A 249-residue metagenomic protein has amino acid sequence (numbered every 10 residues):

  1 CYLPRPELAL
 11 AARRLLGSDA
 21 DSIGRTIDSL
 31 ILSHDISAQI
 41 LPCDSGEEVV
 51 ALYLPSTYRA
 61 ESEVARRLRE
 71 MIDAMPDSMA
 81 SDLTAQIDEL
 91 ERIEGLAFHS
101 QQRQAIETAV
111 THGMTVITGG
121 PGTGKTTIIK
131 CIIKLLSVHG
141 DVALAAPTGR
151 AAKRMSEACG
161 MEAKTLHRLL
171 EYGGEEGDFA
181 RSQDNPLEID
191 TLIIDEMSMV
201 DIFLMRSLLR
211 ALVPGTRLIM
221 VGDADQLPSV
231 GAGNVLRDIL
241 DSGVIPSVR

Functional and structural regions predicted by a protein language model:
C1-R249: Conserved ATP-binding/catalytic motifs of P-loop helicase motor domains
